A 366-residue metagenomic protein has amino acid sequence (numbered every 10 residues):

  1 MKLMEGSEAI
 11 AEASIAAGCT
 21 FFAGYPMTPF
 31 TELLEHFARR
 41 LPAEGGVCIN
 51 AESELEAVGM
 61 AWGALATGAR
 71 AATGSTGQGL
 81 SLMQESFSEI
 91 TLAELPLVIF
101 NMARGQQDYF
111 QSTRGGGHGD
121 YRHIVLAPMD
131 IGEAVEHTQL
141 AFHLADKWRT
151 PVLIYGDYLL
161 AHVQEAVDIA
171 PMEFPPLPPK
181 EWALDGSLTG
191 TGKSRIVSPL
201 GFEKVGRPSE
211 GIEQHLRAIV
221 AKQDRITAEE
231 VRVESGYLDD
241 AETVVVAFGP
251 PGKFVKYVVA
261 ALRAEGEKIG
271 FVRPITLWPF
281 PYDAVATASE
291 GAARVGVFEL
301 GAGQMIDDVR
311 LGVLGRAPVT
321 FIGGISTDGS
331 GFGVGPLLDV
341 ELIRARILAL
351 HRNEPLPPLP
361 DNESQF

Functional and structural regions predicted by a protein language model:
M1-G115, R122, D130, R344 (+1 more regions): Thiamine diphosphate
E5-A9, V220-T243, K256-A260: Glycine-/acidic-rich phosphate or pyrophosphate-binding loops and their flanking alpha/beta elements
L33-H36, M60-W62, M83-F87, G105-D108 (+5 more regions): Short acidic, glycine/serine/threonine-rich loops at helix termini
Q106-V152, D157-Y158, R352, L359-F366: Conserved thiamine diphosphate
R149-S235: Conformationally flexible catalytic loops at phosphate/diphosphate-handling active centers
V255-A288: Generic long, charged, amphipathic alpha-helical segments
L300-F366: Peripheral docking tails and interdomain loops at the edges of cofactor- or intermediate-handling domains
